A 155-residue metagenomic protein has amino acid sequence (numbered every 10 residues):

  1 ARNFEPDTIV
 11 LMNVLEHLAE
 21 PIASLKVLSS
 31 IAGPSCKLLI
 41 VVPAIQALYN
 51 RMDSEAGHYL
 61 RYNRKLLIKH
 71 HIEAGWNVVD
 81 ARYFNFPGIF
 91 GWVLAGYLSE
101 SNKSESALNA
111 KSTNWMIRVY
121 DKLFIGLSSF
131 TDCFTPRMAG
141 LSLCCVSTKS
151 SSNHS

Functional and structural regions predicted by a protein language model:
A1-N50, R64-I68, C145-S150: Conserved SAM-binding loop
R2, G88-S155: A C-terminal cap/extension of S-adenosyl-L-methionine-dependent methyltransferases that defines the acceptor-substrate
M12, S54-E55, V78: Conserved short-loop catalytic and cofactor-binding motifs
L18, R61, R137-M138: Short, solvent-exposed loop/helix junctions and linker helices that flank or host conserved functional motifs
A23-L28, D53-A56, L94-G96: Short, glycine/charged-enriched secondary-structure capping and boundary segments
A47-N50, P87-G91: Short catalytic/ligand-binding loop motif for oxyanion handling, primarily in non-cytosolic enzymes, centered on
R51-H70, Y83-F84: Acceptor-substrate binding/catalytic loop of class I
W76-P87: Conserved S-adenosyl-L-methionine
